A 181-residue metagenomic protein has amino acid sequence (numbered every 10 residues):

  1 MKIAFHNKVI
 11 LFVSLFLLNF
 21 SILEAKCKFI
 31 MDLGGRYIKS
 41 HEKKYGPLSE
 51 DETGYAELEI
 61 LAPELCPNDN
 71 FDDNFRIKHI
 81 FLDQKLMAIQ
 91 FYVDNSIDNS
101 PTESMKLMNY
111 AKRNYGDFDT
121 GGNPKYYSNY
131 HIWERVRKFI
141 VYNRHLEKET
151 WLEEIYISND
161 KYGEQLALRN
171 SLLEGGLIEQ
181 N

Functional and structural regions predicted by a protein language model:
K2-I10: Bacterial N-terminal signal peptides that target proteins for export
A4, F20-E24: Glycine-centered signal
I10, K78-I80, L146: Small/flexible residues
F12-N19: Bacterial N-terminal signal peptides
N19, K28-F29, K78: N-terminal hydrophobic or amphipathic segments with adjacent small-residue motifs that include Sec signal peptides
A25-A62, A88, V93-N181: Non-cytosolic coordination micro-motifs
L61-D83: Compositionally biased P/S/T/G-rich terminal and signal peptide-adjacent segments that lie outside catalytic cores
